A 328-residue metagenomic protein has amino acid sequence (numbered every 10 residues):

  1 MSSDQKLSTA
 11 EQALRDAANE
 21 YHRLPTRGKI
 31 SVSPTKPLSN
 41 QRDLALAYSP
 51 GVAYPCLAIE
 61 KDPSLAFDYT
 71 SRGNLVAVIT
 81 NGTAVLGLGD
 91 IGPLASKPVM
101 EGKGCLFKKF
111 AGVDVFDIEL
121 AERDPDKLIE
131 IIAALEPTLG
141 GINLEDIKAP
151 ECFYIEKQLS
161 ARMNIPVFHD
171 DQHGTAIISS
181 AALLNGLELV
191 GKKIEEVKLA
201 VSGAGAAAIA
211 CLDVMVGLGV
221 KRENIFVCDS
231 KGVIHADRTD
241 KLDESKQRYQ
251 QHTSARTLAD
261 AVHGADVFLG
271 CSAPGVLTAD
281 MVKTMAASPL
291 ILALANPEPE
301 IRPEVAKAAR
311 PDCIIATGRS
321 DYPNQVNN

Functional and structural regions predicted by a protein language model:
S2-V167: N-terminal ligand-binding/catalytic initiation module
C56-L57, Y69, L86-G89, A210 (+4 more regions): Short helix/loop capping segments that flank catalytic or ligand/cofactor-binding pockets
N81-T83, I91, L120-A121, D146-A149 (+5 more regions): Short, ordered loop/turn segments at secondary-structure junctions
L86, P93-A111, H169, H173 (+1 more regions): Glycine-rich phosphate/diphosphate-binding loop of Rossmann-like nucleotide-binding domains
D117, N143-D146, V167-D170, V201 (+4 more regions): General beta-strand structural signal in soluble alpha/beta enzymes
E136, I194, A261-V262, V282-M285: A short, aliphatic-rich alpha-helical micro-motif
K157, G275-N327: Rossmann-fold NAD(P)-binding glycine/threonine-rich loop
